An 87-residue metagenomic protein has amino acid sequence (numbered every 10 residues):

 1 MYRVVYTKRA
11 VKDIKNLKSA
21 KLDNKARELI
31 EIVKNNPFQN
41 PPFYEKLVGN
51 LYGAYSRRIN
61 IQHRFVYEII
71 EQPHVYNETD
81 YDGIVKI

Functional and structural regions predicted by a protein language model:
R3, K8-N16, A20-R27, R57-R64 (+1 more regions): Enriched for short, Lys/Arg-rich terminal
E31-R58: A short, surface-exposed loop/turn module that caps and links secondary-structure elements
